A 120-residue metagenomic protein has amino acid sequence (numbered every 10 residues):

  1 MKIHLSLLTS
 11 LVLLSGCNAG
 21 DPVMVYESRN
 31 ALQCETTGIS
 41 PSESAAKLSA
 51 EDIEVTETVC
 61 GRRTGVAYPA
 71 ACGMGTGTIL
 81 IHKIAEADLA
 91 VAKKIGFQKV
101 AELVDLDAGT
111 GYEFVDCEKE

Functional and structural regions predicted by a protein language model:
M1-H4: Positively charged n-region of N-terminal signal peptides that target proteins for export
L14-G16: C-terminal motif of bacterial Sec signal peptides marking the signal peptidase cleavage site
N18-G20: Bacterial signal peptide processing site
N30-E35, T76-H82: Second-shell loop/turn segments in exported
A31-A67: Surface-exposed, low-hydrophobicity interaction/linker segments
E54-L80, E113-E120: Short, intrinsically disordered low-complexity segments
H82-L89: Helix N-cap motif at beta-to-alpha junctions
G96-E120: C-terminal partner/receptor-binding element of secreted or periplasmic proteins
